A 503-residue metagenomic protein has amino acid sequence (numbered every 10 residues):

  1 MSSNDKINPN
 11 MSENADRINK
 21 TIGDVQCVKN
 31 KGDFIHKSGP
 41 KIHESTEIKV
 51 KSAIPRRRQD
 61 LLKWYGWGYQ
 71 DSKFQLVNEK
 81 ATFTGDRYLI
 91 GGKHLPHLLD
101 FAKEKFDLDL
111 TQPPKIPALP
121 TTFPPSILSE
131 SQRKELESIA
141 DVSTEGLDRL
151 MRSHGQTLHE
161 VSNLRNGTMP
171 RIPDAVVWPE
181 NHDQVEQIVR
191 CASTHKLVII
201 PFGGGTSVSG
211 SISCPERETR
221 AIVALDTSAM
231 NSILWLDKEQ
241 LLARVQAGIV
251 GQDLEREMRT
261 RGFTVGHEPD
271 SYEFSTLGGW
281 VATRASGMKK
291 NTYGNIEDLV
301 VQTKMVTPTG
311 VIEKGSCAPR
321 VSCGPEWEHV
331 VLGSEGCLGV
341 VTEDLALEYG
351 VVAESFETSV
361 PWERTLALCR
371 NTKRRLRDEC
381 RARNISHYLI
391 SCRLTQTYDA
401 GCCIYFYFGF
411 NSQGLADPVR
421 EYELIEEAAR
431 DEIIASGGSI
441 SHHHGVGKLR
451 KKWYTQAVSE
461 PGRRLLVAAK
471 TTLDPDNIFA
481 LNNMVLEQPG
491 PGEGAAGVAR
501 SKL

Functional and structural regions predicted by a protein language model:
S2-L503: Noncatalytic alpha-helical scaffold of FAD-dependent oxidoreductases
